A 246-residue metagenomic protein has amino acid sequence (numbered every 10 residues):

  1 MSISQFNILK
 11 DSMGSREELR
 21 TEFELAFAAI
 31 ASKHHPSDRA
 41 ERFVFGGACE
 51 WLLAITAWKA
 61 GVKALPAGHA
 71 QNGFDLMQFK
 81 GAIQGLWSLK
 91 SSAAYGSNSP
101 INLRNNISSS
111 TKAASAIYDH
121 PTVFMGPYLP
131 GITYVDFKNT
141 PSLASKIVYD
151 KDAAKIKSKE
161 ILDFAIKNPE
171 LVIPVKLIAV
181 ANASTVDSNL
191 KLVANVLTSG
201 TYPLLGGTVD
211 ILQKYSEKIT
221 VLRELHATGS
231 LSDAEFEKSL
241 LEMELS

Functional and structural regions predicted by a protein language model:
M1-G73, Q78-G85, L89-E242: Nucleic-acid endonuclease domains
